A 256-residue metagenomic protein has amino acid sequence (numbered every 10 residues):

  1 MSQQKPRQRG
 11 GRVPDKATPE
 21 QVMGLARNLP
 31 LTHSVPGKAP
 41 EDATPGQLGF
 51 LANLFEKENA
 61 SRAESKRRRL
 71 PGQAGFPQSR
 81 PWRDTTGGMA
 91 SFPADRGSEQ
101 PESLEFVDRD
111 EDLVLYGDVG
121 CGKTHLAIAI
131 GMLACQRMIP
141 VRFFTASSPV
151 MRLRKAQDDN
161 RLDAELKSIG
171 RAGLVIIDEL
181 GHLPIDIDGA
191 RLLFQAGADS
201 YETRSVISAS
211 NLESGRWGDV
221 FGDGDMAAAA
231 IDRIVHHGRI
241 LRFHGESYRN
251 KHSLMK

Functional and structural regions predicted by a protein language model:
M1-S34: Charged, compositionally biased N-terminal leader segments and the immediate start of the first structured element
M23-P77: Interdomain "pre-motor" coupling segment immediately N-terminal to P-loop NTPase/helicase cores
S34, P140-F144, P149-R171, L180-K256: Replace "adjacent to P-loop NTPase cores in ATP/GTP-dependent enzymes" with "adjacent to NTP-binding cores
R80-E102: N-terminal pre-Walker A segment at the start of P-loop NTPase domains
E102-D110: Phosphate-binding P-loop
E105, A129, L133: Active-site signature of alpha/beta-hydrolase-fold catalytic machinery across serine- and Asp/Cys-nucleophile hydrolases
D110-L126: Walker A/P-loop nucleotide-binding motif
